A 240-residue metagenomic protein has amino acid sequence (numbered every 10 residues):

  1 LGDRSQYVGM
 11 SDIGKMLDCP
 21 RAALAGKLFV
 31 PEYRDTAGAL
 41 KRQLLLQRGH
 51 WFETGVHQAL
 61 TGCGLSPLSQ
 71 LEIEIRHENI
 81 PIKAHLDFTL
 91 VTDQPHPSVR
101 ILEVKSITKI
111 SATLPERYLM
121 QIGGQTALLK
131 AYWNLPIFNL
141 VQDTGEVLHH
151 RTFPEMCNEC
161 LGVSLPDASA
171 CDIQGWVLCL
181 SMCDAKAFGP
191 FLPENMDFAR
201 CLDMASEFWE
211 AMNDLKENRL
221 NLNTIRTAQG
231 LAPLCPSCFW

Functional and structural regions predicted by a protein language model:
L1-I101, T108-T113, M120: Metal-dependent nuclease catalytic cores that hydrolyze phosphodiester bonds in DNA/RNA, characterized by
A59, C63, L128-L135: Active-site catalytic microenvironments for nucleophilic, acid-base chemistry
L86, G123, P233-P236: Residue-level detector of short, conserved catalytic/binding motifs and their immediate flanks
T89, E103, W176-C179: Residues in well-ordered beta-strands of folded domains
K105-T108, S181: A short beta-strand motif that forms part of the nucleic acid-binding face of small beta-barrel RNA-binding folds
A112-P115, K130-W240: Metal-dependent nuclease catalytic regions and adjoining charged, substrate-binding loops involved in nucleic-acid end
M120-L129: An active-site-proximal "capping" alpha-helix that borders the catalytic cofactor pocket
